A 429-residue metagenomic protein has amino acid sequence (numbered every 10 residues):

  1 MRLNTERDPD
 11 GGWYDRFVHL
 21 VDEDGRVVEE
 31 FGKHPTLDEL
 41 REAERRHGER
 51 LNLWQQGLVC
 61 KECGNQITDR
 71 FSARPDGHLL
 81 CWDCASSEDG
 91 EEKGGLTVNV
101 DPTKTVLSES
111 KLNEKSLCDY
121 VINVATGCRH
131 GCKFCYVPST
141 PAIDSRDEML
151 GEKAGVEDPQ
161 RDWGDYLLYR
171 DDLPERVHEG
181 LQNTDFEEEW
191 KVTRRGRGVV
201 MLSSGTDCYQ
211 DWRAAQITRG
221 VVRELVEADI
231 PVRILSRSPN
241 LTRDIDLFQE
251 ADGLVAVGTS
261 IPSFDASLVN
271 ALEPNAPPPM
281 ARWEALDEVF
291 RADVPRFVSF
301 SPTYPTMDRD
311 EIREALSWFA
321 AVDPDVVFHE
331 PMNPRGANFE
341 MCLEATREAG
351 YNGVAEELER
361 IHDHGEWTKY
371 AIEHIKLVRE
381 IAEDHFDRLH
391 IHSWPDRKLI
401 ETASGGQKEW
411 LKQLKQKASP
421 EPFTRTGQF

Functional and structural regions predicted by a protein language model:
M1-G77, W82, D89-I122, T126 (+2 more regions): Flexible, acidic/Gly-rich N-terminal and inter-domain linker regions that tether and position cofactor-handling modules
N4-Y14, E42, L53, G90-T97 (+1 more regions): Auxiliary Fe-S-binding modules of radical SAM enzymes
E91-A256, S267: Conserved Radical SAM active-site core
V200, V232, V257-T259, R296-V298 (+2 more regions): Hydrophobic faces of well-ordered beta-strands that scaffold small-molecule active sites in alpha/beta enzyme cores
V200-Q210, P239-R243, V255-A276, T303-P305 (+2 more regions): Conserved radical SAM core fold
I217-V221, D244, A281-L286, E314-W318 (+1 more regions): A general structural detector for well-ordered alpha-helical segments in enzyme core domains, enriched
V226, Q249, E284-A292, R379-E383: Surface-exposed amphipathic alpha-helices with a cationic face
N275, A285-R309, H364-G365: Conserved strand-turn element in the central/C-terminal portion of the radical SAM core barrel that lines
